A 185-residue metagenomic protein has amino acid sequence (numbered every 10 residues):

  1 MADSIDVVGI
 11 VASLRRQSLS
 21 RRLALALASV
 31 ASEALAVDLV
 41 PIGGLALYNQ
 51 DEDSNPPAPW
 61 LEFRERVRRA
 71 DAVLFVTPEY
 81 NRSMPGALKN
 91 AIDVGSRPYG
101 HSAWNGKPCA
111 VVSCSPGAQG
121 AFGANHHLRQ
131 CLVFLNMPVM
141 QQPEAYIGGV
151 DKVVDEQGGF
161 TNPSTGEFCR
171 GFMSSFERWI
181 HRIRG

Functional and structural regions predicted by a protein language model:
A2-A34: N-terminal beta1-alpha1 ligand-phosphate binding loop
A2-S4, V8, P138-G185: Glycine-rich phosphate/pyrophosphate-binding loop and the adjoining helix
A12, I42, C114-S115: Cofactor-binding loop segments of dinucleotide-utilizing enzymes, especially the Rossmann-like FAD- and NAD(P)+-binding
R16-L19, Y48, S83-M84, G120-A121: Secondary-structure boundary/capping motif
A34-L47, V139-G148: Short beta-strand elements in bilobed, periplasmic/extracellular small-molecule ligand-binding domains
I42-P59, V154: N-terminal beta-loop-helix "entrance" segment that forms/cooperates in small-molecule cofactor or anionic ligand
P56-N136: Helix-loop-strand module that forms the ligand-binding subsite of alpha/beta enzymes
